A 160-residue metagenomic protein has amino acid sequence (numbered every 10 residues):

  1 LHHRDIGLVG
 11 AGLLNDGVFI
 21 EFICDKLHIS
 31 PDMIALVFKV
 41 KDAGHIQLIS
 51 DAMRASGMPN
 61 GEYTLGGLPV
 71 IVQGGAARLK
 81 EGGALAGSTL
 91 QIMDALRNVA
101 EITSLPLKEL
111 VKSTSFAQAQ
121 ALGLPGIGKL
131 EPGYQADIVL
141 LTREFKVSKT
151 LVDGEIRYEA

Functional and structural regions predicted by a protein language model:
L1-G7: Divalent metal-binding pocket/active-site signature
H2, H28-P31: Loop/helix-junction capping segments adjacent to catalytic residues or to phosphate/diphosphate-binding pockets
G7-F22, K26, M33, F38-S50 (+2 more regions): His/Asp/Glu-enriched, well-ordered alpha-helical/loop segment that forms or immediately abuts the divalent-metal
F145-L151: Short, Lys/Arg- and Gly-enriched loop/turn segments at beta-strand edges
